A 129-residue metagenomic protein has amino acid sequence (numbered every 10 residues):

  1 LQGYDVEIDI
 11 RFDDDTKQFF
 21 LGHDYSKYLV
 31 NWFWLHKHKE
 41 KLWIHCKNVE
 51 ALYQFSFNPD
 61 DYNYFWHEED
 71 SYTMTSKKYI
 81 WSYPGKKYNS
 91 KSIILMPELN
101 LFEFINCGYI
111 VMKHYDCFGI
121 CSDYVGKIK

Functional and structural regions predicted by a protein language model:
L1-G3, M112-K113: A short acidic-Thr-Gly-centered motif at the start of a beta-strand
Q2-D5, I10-S90: Metal-dependent phosphodiesterase/phospholipase catalytic core, i.e., the His/Asp/Glu-rich active-site region
D60-K129: C-terminal active-site rim and adjoining tail of enzyme catalytic domains
